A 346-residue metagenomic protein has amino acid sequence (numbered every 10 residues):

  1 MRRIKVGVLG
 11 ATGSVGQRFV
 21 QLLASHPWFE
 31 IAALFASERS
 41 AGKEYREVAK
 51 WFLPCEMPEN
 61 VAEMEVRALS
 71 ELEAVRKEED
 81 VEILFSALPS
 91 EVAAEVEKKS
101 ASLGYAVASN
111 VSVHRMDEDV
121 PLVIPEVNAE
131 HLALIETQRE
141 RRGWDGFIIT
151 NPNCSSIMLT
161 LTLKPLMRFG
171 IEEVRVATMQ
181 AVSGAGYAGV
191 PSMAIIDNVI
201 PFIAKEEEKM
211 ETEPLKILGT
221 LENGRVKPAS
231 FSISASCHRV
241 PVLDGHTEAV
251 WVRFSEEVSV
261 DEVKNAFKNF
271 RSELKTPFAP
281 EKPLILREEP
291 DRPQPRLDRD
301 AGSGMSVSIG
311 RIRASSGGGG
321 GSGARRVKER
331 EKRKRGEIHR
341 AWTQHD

Functional and structural regions predicted by a protein language model:
M1-F202, V226, S232, N265 (+6 more regions): N-terminal Rossmann-like NAD(P) cofactor-binding subdomain of oxidoreductases, focused on the glycine-rich
D145-G146, G245-A249, G319: Short, solvent-exposed beta-strand edge segments and adjacent coil->beta transition regions
G184-Y187, P241-D244, V260-D261: Short acidic/glycine-rich loop or secondary-structure boundary segments that cap or lie
E206-W251: Oxyanion-binding "anion nests"
F254-S255, S259, G321-R325: Hydrophobic alpha-helical bundle architecture
E256-K264, R330: Short, conserved charged micro-motifs
G318-D346: Generic C-terminus detector
